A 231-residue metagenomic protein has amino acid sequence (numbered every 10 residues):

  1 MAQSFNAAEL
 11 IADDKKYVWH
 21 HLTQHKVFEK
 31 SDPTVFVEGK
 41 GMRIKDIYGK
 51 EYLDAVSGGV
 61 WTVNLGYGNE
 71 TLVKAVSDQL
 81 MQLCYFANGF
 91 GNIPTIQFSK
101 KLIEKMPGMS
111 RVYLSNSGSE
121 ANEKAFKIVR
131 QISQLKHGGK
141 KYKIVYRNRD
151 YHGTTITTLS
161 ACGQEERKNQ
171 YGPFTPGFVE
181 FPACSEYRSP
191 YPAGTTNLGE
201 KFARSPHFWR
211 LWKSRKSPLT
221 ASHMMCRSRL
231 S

Functional and structural regions predicted by a protein language model:
A2-K40, Q79, L198, F202: Active-site-adjacent loop/helix segments that line or gate small-molecule/cofactor pockets in enzymes
S4-A7, E51-G138: Glycine-rich loop-to-alpha-helix module at the N-terminal edge of alpha/beta enzyme cores
Y17-H25, L83, M109, L219-S222 (+1 more regions): Short secondary-structure junctions and interdomain/linker hinges
Y17-W19, W61, K143, Y151: Tryptophan-centric aromatic hotspots in well-structured domains and transmembrane helices
P33-A55: Active-site and channel-lining beta-strand-loop segments that bind or position nucleotide-derived/phosphorylated
K45, L65-G66, T158-C162: Short beta-strand-to-turn element immediately C-terminal to the catalytic PLP-Schiff-base lysine in fold type I
K100-R229: PLP-dependent aspartate aminotransferase-fold enzymes
